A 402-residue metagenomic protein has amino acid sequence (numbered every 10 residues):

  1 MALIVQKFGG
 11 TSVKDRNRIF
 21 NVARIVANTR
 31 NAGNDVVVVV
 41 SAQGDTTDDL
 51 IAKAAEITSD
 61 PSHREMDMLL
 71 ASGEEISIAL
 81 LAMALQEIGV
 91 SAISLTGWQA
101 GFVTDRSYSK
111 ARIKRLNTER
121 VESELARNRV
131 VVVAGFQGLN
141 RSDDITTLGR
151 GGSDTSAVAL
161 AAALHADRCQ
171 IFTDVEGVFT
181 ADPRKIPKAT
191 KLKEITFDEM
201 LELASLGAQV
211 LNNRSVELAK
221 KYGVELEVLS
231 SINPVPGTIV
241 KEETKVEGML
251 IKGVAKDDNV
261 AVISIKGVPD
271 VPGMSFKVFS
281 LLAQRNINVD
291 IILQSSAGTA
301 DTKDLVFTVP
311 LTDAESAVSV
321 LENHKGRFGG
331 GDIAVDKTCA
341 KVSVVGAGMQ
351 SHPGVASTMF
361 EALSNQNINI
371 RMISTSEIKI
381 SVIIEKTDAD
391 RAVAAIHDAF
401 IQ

Functional and structural regions predicted by a protein language model:
M1-V216, I384-E385: Nucleotide/pyrophosphate-binding catalytic subdomain
N34, V90, V224, I287 (+1 more regions): Short phosphate-binding/catalytic loops that engage adenosine nucleotides
V40-T47, V228-K245, T302, F307: Terminal amphipathic helices with adjacent charged low-complexity linkers/tails
R168-F172, L226-V228, D290-I291, M372: Short hydrophobic alpha-helical runs that function as membrane-insertion/retention elements
L211, Y222, N233-T238, A314: Surface-exposed amphipathic alpha-helical tracts and adjacent flexible/coil segments at the periphery of soluble enzymes
A219: Acidic-aromatic/histidine active-site loop/patch
I239-Q402: A conserved regulatory-domain signal marking ACT and ACT-like small-molecule sensing domains and adjacent regulatory
